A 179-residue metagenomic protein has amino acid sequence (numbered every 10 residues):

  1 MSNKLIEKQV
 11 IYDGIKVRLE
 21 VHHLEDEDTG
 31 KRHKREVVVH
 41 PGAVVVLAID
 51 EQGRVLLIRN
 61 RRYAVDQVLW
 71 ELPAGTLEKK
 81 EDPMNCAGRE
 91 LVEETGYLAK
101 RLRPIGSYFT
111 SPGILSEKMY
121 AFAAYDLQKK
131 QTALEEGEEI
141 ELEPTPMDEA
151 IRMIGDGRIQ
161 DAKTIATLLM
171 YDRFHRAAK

Functional and structural regions predicted by a protein language model:
M1-Q9: A short, amphipathic edge element
V10-G14, E27, F109-M119, R176: Acidic pyrophosphate-coordinating catalytic loop
I11-V45, E51: Acidic, metal-coordinating catalytic segment for phosphate/diphosphate chemistry, firing primarily on the Nudix
H33, G42-V45, D50, L77-A162: Unchanged
P41-Q67, E71: A glycine-rich, hydrophobic loop/mini-helix early in the fold
R173-K179: Generic C-terminal helix-cap and adjacent flexible tail
